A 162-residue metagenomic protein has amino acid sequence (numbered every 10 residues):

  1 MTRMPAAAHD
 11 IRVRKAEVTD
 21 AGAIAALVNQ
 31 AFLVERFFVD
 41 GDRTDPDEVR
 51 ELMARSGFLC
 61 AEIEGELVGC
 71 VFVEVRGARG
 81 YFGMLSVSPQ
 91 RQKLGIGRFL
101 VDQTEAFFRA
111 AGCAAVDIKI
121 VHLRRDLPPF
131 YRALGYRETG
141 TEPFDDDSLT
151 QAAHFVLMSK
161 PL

Functional and structural regions predicted by a protein language model:
R3-A6, I11, K15-Q90, V101-Q103 (+3 more regions): Acetyl-CoA-dependent GNAT
F37-V39, G95, T150: Short, solvent-exposed loop/turn segments at secondary-structure boundaries
R50, F58, A114-L162: C-terminal "cap" of GNAT-fold acetyltransferases
E66, S88-D102, A111, H122-P129 (+1 more regions): Conserved glycine-rich acetyl-CoA-binding loop
G80, L94, V156: Glycine-centered loop/turn positions within well-structured domains that cap or flank conserved ligand/cofactor-binding
